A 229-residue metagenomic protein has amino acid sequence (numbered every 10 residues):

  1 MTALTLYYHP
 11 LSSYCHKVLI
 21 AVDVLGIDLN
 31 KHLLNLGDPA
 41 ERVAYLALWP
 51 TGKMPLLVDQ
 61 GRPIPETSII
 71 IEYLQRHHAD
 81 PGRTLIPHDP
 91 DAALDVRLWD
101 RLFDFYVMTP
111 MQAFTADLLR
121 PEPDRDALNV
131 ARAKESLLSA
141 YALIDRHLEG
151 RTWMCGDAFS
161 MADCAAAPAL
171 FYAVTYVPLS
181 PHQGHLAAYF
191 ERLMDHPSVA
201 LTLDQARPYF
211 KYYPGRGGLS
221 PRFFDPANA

Functional and structural regions predicted by a protein language model:
M1-A131, S220: GST-like domain detector, emphasizing the conserved glutathione-binding G-site in the N-terminal thioredoxin-like
Y7-Y8, Y14, Y45, Y73 (+6 more regions): Sequence-level detector for tyrosine residue identity
L36-G37, F159, P208-Y209: Positions that flank functional sites
R42, R120, L179, Y212-P214: Residue-level signature of transmembrane alpha-helix interfaces in integral membrane proteins
W49, W153, Y212-G215: Generic detector of intrinsically disordered, low-complexity, polar/charged segments
D91, F103-T202: GST-like fold's C-terminal all-alpha helical module
Q205-A229: Acidic/histidine-enriched, glycine/proline-rich intrinsically disordered or flexible terminal extensions
